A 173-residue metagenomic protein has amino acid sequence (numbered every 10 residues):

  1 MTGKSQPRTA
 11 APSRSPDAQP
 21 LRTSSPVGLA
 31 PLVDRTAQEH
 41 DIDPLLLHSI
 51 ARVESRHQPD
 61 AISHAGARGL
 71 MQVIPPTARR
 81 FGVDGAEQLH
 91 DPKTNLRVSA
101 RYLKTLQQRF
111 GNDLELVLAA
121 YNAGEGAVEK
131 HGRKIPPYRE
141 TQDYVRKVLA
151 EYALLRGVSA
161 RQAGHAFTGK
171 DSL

Functional and structural regions predicted by a protein language model:
M1-S5: N-terminal propeptides/low-complexity segments immediately following signal peptides in secreted or periplasmic proteins
P7-L173: Catalytic glycan-binding domains that act on GlcNAc-containing polysaccharides
